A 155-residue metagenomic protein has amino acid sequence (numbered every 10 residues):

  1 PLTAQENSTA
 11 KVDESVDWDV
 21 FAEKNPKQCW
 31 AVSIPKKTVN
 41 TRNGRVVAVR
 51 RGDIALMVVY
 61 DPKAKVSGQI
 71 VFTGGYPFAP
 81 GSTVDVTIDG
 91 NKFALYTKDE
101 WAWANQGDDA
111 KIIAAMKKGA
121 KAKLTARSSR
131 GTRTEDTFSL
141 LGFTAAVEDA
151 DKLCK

Functional and structural regions predicted by a protein language model:
L2-K155: A generic "folded-domain core" signal
